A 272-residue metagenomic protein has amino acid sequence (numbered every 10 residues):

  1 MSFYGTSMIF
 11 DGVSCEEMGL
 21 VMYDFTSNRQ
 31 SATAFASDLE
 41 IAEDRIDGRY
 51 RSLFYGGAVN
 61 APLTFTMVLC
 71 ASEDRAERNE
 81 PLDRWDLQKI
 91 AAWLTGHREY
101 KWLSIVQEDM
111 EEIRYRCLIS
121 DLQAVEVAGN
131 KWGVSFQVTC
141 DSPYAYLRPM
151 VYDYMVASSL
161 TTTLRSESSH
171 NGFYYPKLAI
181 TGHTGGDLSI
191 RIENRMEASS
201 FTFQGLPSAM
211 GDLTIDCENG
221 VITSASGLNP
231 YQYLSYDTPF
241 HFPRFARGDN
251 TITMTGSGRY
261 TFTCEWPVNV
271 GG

Functional and structural regions predicted by a protein language model:
M1-E43: Polar/acidic, low-complexity leader/linker segments enriched in S/T/G and N/D
M1-T6, L94-K101, H183-D187: A short, compositionally biased
S14-Y23, I113-S120, A198-P207, Q232-S235: Short amphipathic beta-strand/extended segments with alternating polar/hydrophobic composition
D44-R45, Y50-P81, N130-Y144, N250: Oligomerization/assembly interface segments of phage tail-like spikes and tubes
P62, R98, F245-D249: Extracellular Ig-like/FN3 beta-sandwich strand-entry sites
C70-L118, T251: Short, acidic/charged, Gly/Pro-enriched secondary-structure junctions
Y100-Y144: Short beta-strand and beta-hairpin "edge-sheet" elements
Y146-G272: Intrinsically disordered, low-complexity segments enriched in serine, threonine, and glycine
